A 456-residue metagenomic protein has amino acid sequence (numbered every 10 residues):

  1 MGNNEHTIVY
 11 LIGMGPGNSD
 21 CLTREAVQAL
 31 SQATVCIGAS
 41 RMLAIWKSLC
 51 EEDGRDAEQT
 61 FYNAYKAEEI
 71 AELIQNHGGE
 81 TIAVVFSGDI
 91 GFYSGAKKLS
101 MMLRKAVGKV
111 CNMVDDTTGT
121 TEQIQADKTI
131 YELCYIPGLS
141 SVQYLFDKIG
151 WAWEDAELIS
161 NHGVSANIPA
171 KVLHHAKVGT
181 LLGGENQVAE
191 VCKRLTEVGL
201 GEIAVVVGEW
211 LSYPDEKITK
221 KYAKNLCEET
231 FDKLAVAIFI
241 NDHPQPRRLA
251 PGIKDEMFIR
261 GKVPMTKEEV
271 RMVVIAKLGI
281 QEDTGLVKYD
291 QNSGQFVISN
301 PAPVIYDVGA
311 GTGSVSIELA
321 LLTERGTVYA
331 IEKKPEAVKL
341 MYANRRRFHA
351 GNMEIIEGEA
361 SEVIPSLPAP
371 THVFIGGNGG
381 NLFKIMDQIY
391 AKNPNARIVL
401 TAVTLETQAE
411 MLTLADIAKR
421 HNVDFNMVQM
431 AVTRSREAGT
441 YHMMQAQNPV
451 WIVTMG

Functional and structural regions predicted by a protein language model:
M1-L133, Q143, E332, G351-L367: Class I S-adenosyl-L-methionine
T7, N18, G88, F92-H175 (+3 more regions): Class I SAM-dependent methyltransferase SAM-binding "motif I" and its flanking Rossmann-like core
T7-L11, T81-I82, H175-V263: A contiguous loop/helix-start segment that scaffolds small-molecule binding in enzyme catalytic cores
T284-Q291, A302-G311: Conserved class I S-adenosyl-L-methionine
F296-V297, T312-E324: Conserved SAM-binding loop of SAM-dependent methyltransferases across substrates and taxa, primarily the Class I
L321-T327, K392-P394: Conserved S-adenosyl-L-methionine
M341-Y342: Conserved SAM-binding loop
M386-P449: C-terminal substrate-binding/active-site "lid" region of AdoMet-derived donor-dependent transferases
